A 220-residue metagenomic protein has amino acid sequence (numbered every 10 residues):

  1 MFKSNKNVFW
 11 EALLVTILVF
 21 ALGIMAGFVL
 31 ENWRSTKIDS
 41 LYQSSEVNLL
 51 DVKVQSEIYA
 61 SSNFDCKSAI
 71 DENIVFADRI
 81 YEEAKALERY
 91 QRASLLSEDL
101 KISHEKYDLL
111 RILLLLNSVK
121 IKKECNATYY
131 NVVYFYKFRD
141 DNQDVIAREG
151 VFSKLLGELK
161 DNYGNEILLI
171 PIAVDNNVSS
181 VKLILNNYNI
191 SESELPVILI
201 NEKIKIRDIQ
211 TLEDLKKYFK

Functional and structural regions predicted by a protein language model:
M1-N131, D141, V145-R148: Non-globular targeting/processing and membrane-anchoring segments
L115, V119, D161-G164, N189 (+1 more regions): Sec-exported extracytoplasmic/periplasmic mature domains
A127-Y130, G164-I167, S193: Extracytoplasmic
Y134-F138, G164-S179: Thiol-based oxidoreductase modules, predominantly thioredoxin-like and allied folds used for disulfide exchange
R139-Q143, N177, K205: Short acidic, S/G/P-rich loop/turn micro-motifs used as interaction or catalytic elements
D144-D161: Typically the conserved alpha-helix immediately C-terminal to a functionally engaged Cys/Sec in thioredoxin-like
S193-D208: A short, hydrophobic beta-strand/beta-hairpin element that forms part of a small beta-sheet core
T211-K220: Thiol-/selenol-based redox modules, centered on thioredoxin-like and closely related oxidoreductase domains
